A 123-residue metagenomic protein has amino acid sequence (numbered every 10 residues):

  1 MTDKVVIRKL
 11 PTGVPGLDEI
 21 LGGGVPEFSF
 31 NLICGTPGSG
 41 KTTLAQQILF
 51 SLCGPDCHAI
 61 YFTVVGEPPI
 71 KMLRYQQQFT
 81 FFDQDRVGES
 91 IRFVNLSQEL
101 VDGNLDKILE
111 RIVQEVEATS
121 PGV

Functional and structural regions predicted by a protein language model:
M1-D3, I7-R8, E117-G122: Conserved P-loop NTPase
T2-I7, V94-D106: Flexible beta-alpha connector loops of hexameric P-loop NTPases
L10-V14, T42, D102-L105: A conditional alpha-helix N-cap/helix-loop micro-motif detector
T12-G24: Pre-Walker A adenine-sensing motif
G24, S51-L52, E115-T119: Hydrophobic helix-cap positions at the C-terminus of alpha-helices in RecA-like/P-loop ATPase nucleotide-binding cores
N31, T36-L100: Conserved P-loop
Q98-V123: Phosphate-binding/switch loop-helix module in NTP-utilizing enzymes
